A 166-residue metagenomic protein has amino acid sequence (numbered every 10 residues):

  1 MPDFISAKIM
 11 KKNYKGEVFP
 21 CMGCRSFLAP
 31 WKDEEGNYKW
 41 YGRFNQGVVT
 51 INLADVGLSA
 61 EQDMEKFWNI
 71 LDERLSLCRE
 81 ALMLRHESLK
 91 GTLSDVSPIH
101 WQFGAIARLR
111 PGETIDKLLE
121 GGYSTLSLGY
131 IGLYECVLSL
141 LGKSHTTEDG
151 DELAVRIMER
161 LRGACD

Functional and structural regions predicted by a protein language model:
M1-G122, S139, K143-D166: Conserved catalytic cores of very large enzyme subunits
L126-S139, E159: Contiguous, well-ordered alpha-helical segments that form the cores/surfaces of helical PPI scaffolds
